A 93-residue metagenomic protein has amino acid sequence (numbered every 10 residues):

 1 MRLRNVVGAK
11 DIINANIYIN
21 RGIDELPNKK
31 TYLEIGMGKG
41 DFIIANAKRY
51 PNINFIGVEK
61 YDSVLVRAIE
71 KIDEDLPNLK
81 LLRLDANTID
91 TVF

Functional and structural regions predicted by a protein language model:
M1-T31, D41-K48: S-adenosyl-L-methionine
K30-T88: SAM cofactor-binding core of SAM-dependent methyltransferases, primarily the Rossmann-like beta-alpha-beta module
V92-F93: A short acidic, Gly/Pro-enriched loop at the edge of an enzyme's catalytic core that lines a small-molecule cofactor
